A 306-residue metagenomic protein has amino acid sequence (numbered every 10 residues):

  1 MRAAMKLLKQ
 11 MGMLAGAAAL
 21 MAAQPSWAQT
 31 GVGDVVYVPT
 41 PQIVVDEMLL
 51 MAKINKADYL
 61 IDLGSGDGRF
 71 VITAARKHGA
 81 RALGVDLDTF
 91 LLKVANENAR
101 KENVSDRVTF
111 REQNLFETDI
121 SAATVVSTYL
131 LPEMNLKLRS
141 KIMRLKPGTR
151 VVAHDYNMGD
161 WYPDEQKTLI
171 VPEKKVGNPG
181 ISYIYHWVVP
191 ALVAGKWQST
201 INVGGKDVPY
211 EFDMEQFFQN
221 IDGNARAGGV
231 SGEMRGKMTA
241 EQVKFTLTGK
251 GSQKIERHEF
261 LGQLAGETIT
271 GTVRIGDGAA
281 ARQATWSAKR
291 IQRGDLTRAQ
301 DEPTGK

Functional and structural regions predicted by a protein language model:
Q24-D58: S-adenosyl-L-methionine
K56-G66: Conserved class I S-adenosyl-L-methionine
G68-I72: Glycine-rich SAM-binding Motif I of class I
R81-D86: Conserved SAM-binding motif I beta-strand of class I
T89-A122: S-adenosyl-L-methionine
G148-D160: Conserved beta-strand signature within the Rossmann-like core of class I S-adenosyl-L-methionine
N157-T200: Active-site capping/gating segments
A191-G294, D301, G305-K306: Central antiparallel beta-sheet cores of small beta-barrel/beta-sandwich binding domains
